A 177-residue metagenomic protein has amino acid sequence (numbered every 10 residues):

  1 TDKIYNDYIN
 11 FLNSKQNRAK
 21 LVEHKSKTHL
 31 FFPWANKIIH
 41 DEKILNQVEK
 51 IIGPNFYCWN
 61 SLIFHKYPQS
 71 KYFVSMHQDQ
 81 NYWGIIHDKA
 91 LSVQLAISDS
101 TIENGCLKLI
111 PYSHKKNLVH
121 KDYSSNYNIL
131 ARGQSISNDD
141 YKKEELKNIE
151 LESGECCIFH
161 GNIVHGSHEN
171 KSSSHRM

Functional and structural regions predicted by a protein language model:
T1-I85, D122: Non-heme Fe(II)-dependent double-stranded beta-helix
Y5-N6, N10-S14, C156-I158, N162-M177: Non-heme Fe(II)/2-oxoglutarate
R18, I85-K89, S173-H175: A generic structural micro-feature
P33-H40, I86, K143, K147-E152 (+1 more regions): Aromatic-acidic/polar surface patches that form glycan- and anion
I63-S70, Q80-N81, D88-K89, I97-I102 (+2 more regions): Short acidic/polar capping segments at secondary-structure boundaries
H77, G84-I102, E150-S153, I158: Short, conserved beta-strand element in jelly-roll/cupin
L91, G105, M177: Change "...and in nucleic-acid phosphodiester-cleaving endonucleases..." to "...and in nucleic-acid processing enzymes
I102-H168: Double-stranded beta-helix
